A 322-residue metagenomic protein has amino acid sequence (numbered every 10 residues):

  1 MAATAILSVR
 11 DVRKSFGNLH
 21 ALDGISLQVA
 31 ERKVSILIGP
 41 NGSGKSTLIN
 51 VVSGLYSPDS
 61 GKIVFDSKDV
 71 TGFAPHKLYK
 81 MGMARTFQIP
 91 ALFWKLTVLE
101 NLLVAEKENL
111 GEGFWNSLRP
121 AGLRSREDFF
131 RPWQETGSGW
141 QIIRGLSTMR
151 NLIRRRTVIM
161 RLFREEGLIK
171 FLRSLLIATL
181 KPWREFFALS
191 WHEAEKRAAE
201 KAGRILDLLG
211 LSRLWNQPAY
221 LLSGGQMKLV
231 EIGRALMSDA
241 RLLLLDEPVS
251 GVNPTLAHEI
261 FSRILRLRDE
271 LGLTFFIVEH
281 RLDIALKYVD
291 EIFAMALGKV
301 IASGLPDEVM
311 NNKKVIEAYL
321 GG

Functional and structural regions predicted by a protein language model:
A2-G322: Glycine-rich phosphate-binding loops of nucleotide-dependent enzymes
